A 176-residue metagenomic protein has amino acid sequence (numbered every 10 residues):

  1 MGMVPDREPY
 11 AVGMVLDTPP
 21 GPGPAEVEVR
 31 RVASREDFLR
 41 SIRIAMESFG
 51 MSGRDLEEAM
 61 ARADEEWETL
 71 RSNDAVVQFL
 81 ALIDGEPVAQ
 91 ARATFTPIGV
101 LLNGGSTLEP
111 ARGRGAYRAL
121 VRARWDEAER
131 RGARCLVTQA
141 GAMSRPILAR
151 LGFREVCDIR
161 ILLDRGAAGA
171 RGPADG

Functional and structural regions predicted by a protein language model:
M1-F38, G50, T138-A140, S144 (+1 more regions): Acyl-donor-binding surface of acyltransferase catalytic domains
V4, R134, R154: Short acidic/polar active-site loop segments enriched in Thr and Asp
I44-L56: Helix-loop element at the rim of GNAT/NAT acetyltransferase active sites that forms part of the acceptor-substrate
R54-P110: A conserved beta-strand-loop-helix scaffold within acyl/acetyltransferase catalytic domains
G104-E109, G113-D126, R130, R145-P146 (+1 more regions): Conserved acetyl-CoA-binding loop-helix of GNAT-fold acetyltransferases
A128-A140: Conserved GNAT acetyl-CoA-binding A-motif
G152-G172: Short, basic/aromatic-enriched C-terminal tail that caps enzymatic domains
